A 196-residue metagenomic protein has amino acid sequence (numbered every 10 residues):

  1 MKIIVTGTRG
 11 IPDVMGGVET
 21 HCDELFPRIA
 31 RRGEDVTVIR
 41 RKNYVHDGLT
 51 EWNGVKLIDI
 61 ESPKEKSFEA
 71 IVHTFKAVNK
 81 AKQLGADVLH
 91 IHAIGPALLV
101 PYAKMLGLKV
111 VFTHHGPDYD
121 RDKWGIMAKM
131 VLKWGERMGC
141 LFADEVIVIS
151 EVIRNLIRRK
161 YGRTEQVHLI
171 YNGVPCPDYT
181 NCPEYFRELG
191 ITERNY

Functional and structural regions predicted by a protein language model:
M1-N43: N-terminal subdomain of nucleotide-sugar transferases
L49, Y179-T192: A short helix/loop element that forms part of the nucleotide-sugar donor recognition site in Leloir-type
W52-N79, R121-A128: A short, charged, and often flexible helix/loop element on the N-terminal side of the glycosyltransferase catalytic
N79-K82, M105, K129-V146: Membrane-proximal helix-turn-helix segments that form the acceptor-binding/catalytic region of lipid-linked
V88-H90, Y102-R121, I147: Active-site proximal beta-strand in glycosyltransferases
L89-H90, L141-S150, H168: A short beta-strand/loop micro-motif in the catalytic core of glycosyltransferases that engages the nucleotide-sugar
I91-P96: Short His-centered aromatic/hydrophobic patch
V152, G173: Carbohydrate-associated surface elements
